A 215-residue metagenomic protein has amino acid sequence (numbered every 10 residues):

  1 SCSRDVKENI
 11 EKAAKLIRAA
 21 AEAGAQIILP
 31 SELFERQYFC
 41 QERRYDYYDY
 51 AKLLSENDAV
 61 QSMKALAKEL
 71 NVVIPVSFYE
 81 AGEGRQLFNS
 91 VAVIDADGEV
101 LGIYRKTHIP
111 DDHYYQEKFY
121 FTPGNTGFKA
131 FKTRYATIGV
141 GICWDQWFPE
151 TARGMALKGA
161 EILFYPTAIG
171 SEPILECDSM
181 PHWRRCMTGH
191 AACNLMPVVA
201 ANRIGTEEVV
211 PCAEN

Functional and structural regions predicted by a protein language model:
S1-S3: Generic N-terminal amphipathic, Lys/Arg-enriched alpha-helix
R18-A21, A156: Non-catalytic positions within long, well-ordered alpha-helices that form the structural scaffold/packing of enzyme
L33-K52, E83-L87: Metal-dependent catalytic neighborhoods of phosphoester/phosphodiester hydrolases
S55-P75, C143-N215: CN hydrolase (nitrilase-like) catalytic-core segments centered on the catalytic cysteine and neighboring Lys/Glu
V76-F78, S90-V93, K129, A200 (+1 more regions): Short beta-strand scaffold segments in enzyme catalytic cores
S90, I103-R105, Y165: Residue-level detector of high-confidence beta-strand sites
K106-Y120, I174: A short, polar/charged loop-to-alpha-helix boundary motif
A130-G139, I162: Beta-strand-turn-beta hairpins that frame and shape the catalytic cleft of phosphate-ester-processing enzymes
